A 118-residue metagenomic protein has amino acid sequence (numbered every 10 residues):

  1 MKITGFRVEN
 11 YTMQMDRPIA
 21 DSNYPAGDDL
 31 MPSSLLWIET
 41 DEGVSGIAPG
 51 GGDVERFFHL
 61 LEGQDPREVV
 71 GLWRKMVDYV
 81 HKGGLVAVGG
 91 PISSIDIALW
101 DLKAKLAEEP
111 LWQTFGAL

Functional and structural regions predicted by a protein language model:
M1-E42, F58: Structured beta-strand/loop patches that form or line metal/cofactor-binding pockets in enzymes
G5, E39-P110: Metal- or metallocofactor-binding catalytic centers and their adjacent structured scaffolds across diverse enzyme
R17, P110-W112: A short, acidic/glycine-rich surface segment
T114-L118: Flexible hinge/switch segments at interdomain interfaces of large molecular machines
